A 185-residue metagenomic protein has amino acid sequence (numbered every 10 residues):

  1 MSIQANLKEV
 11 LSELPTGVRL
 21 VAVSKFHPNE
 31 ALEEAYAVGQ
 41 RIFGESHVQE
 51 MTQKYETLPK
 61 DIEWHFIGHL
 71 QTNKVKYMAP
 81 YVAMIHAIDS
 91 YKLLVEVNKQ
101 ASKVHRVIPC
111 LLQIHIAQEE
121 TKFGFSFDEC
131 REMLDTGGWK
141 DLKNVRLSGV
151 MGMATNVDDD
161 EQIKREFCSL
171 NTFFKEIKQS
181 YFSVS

Functional and structural regions predicted by a protein language model:
M1-S185: Conserved alpha/beta-domain cores
